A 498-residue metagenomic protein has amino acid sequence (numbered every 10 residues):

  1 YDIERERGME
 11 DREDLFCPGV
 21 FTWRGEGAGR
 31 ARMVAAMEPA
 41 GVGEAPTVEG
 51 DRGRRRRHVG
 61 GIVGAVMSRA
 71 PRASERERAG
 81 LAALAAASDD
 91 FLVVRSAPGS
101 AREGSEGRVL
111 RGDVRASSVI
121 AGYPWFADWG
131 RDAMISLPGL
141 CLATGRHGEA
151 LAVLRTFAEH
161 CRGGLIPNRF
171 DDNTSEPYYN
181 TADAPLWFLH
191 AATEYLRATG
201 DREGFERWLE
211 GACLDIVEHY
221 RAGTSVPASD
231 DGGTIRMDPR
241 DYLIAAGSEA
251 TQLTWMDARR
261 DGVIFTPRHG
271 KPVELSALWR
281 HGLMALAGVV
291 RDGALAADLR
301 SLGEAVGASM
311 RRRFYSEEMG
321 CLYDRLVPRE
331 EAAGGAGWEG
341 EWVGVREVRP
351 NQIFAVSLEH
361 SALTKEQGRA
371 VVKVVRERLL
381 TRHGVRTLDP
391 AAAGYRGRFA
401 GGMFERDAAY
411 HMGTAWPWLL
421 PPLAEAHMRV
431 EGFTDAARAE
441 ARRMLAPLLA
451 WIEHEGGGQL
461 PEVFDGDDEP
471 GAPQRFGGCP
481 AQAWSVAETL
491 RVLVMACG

Functional and structural regions predicted by a protein language model:
Y1-G498: Acidic, mature catalytic/reactive cores of soluble proteins
